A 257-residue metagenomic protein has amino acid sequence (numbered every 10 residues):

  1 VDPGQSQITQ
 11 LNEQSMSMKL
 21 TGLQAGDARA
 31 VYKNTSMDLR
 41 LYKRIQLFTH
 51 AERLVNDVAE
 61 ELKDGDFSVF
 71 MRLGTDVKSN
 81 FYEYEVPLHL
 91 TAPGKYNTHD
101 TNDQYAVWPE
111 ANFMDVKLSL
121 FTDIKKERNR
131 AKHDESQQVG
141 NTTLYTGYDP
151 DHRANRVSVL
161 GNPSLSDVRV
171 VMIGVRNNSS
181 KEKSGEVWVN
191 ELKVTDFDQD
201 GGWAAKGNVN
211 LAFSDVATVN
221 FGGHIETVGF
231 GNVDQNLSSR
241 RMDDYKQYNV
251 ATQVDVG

Functional and structural regions predicted by a protein language model:
V1-I8, Y42, M71, N178-A204: Exposed low-complexity, polar/acidic, P/S/T/G-rich flexible segments that act as propeptides, protease-susceptible
G26-A28, M37-Q46, E52-D57, D64-D66: Extended extracellular/luminal ectodomain segments enriched in beta-structured repeat modules
I45-Q46, E61-V77, Q104-E182: Extracellular beta-strand ligand-recognition surfaces/modules
E52, S214-V216, G257: Outer-membrane beta-barrel channels and translocator barrels
E182-S184, G231-S238: Outer-membrane beta-barrel translocator domains and adjoining extracellular loop/strand segments of Gram-negative
G201-A205, D244-Y248: Residues that define the transmembrane beta-barrel architecture of outer-membrane proteins
G207-L211, V250-V256: Residues on the lipid-exposed face of transmembrane beta-strands in outer-membrane beta-barrel proteins
V219-T227: Transmembrane beta-barrel strands of outer-membrane/channel proteins
